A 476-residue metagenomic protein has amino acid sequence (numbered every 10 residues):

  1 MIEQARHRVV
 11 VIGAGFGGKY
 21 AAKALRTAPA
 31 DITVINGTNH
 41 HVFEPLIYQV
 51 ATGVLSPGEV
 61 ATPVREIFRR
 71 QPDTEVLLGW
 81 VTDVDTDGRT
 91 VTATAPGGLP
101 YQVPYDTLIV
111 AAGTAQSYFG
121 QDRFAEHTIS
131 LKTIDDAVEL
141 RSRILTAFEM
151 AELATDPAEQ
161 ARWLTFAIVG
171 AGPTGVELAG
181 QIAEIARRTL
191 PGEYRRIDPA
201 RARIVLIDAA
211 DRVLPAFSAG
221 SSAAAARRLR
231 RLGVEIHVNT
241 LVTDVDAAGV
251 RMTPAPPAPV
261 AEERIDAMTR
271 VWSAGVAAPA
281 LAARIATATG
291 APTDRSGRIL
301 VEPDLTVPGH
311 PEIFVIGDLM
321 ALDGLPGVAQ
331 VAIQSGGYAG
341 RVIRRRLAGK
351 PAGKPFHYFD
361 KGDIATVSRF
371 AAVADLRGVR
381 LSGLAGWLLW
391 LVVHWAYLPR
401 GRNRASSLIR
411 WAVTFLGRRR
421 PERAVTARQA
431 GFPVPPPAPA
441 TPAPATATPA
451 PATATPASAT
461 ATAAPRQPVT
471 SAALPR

Functional and structural regions predicted by a protein language model:
M1-L78, T82-D83, F166, P173-F217 (+2 more regions): Beta1-alpha1 glycine-rich phosphate/pyrophosphate-binding loop at the start of Rossmann-like nucleotide-binding domains
M1-R6, T74-A167, P257-V260, V271: FAD-binding core/adjacent interface of flavoenzyme oxidoreductases
A5-R6, S335-A445, A461-R476: C-terminal, flexible cofactor-proximal segment of oxidoreductases
V10-I12, V103-G113, V242, I265-V276 (+2 more regions): Short hydrophobic core segments
G17, G113-Q116, A179, V276-A278: Short glycine-rich anion-binding loops that position phosphate/pyrophosphate groups of nucleotides and phosphorylated
P72-T90, A183-P303, G309, P351: A Rossmann-like FAD-binding core segment of flavoenzymes
H127-T155, G249, E263-S335: FAD-site-proximal beta/loop scaffold in flavoenzymes
Q160-F217, S221-A224, E235-H237, G327-P355 (+1 more regions): Rossmann-like dinucleotide-binding core of oxidoreductases
